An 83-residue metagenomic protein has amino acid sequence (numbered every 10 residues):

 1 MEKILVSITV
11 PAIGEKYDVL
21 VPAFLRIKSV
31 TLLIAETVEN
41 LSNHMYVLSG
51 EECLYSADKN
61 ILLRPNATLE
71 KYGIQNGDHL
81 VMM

Functional and structural regions predicted by a protein language model:
E2-M83: Ubiquitin system architectures
